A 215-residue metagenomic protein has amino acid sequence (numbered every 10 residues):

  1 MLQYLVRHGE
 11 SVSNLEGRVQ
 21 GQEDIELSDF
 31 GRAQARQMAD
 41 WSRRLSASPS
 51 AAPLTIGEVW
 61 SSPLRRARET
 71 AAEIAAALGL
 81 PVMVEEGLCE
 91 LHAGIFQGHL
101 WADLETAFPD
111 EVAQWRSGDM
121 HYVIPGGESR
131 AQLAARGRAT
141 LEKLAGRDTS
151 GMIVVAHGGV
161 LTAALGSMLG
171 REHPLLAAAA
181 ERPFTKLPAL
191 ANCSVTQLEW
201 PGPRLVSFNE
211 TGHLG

Functional and structural regions predicted by a protein language model:
Q3, S150-A156: Generic beta-sheet signal
R7-L80, V84: Active-site-proximal alpha-helix that buttresses catalytic centers in soluble enzyme cores
S11, V160-L161: Short active-site segment of divalent metal-dependent hydrolases/proteases that encodes the spacing between
W41, L45, A77, K143 (+2 more regions): Active-site catalytic microenvironments for nucleophilic, acid-base chemistry
S61-S62, A135, V155-A156: Short beta-strand scaffold positions
E73, A163-S167: Active-site signature of alpha/beta-hydrolase-fold catalytic machinery across serine- and Asp/Cys-nucleophile hydrolases
A76-R138, S207-N209: Phosphate-handling substructures
L91-D103, G166-G215: Acidic, low-complexity terminal tails and accessory targeting/binding regions of phosphate-metabolizing enzymes
